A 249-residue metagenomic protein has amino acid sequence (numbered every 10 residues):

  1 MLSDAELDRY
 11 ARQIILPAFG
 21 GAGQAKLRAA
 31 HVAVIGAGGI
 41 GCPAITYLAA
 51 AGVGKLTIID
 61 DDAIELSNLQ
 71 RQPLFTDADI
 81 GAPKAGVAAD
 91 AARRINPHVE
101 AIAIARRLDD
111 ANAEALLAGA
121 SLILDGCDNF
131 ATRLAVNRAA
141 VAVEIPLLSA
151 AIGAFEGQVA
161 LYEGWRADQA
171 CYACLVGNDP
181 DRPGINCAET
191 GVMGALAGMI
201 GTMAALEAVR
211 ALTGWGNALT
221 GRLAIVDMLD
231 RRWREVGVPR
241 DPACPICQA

Functional and structural regions predicted by a protein language model:
M1-A249: Adenine nucleotide-associated cytosolic modules
